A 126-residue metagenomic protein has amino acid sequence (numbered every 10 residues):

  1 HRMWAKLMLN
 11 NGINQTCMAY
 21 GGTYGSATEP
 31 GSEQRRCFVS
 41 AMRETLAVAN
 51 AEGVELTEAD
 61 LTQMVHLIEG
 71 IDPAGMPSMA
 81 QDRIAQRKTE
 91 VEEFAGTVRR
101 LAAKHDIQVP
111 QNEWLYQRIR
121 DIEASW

Functional and structural regions predicted by a protein language model:
H1-G25, S32-L46, D72-P73: Active-site-proximal catalytic alpha-helix in oxidoreductases
T23-Y24, P30-G31, T57, Q108: Helix N-cap and loop-to-helix transition residues
R36-W126: NAD(P)-dependent Rossmann-like dehydrogenase/reductase catalytic/cofactor-binding core
